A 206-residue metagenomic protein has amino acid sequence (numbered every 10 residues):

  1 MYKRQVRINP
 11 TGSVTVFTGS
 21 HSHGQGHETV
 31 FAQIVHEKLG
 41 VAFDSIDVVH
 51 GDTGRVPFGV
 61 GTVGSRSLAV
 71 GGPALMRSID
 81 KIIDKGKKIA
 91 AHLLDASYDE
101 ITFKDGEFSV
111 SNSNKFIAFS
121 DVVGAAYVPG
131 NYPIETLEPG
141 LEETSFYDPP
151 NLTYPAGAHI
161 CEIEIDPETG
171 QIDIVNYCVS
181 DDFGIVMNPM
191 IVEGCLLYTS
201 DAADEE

Functional and structural regions predicted by a protein language model:
M1-Y2, Y198-E206: Single conserved hydrophobic/aromatic residue that forms the stacking wall/gate of nucleotide- or nucleobase-binding
K3-T15, G19-K38, G51-L197: Cofactor-centric catalytic regions
L39-F43: Phosphate-handling active-site elements
I46: Short conserved active-site loop signatures built around small residues
